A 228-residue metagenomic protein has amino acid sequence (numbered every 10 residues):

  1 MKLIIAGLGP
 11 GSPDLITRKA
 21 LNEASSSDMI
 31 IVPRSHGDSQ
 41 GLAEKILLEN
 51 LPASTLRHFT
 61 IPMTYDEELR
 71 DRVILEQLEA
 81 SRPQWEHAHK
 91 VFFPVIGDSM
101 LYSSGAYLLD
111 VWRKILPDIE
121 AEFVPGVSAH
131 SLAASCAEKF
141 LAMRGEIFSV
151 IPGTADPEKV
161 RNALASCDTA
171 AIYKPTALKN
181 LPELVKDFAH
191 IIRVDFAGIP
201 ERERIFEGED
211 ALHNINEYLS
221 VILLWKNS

Functional and structural regions predicted by a protein language model:
M1-P13, R18-L21, S25-E120, E201-L212 (+2 more regions): Class I S-adenosyl-L-methionine
K2-I5, A163-S228: A contiguous loop/helix-start segment that scaffolds small-molecule binding in enzyme catalytic cores
P10-G11, S35-D38, I61-P62, V127-S128 (+2 more regions): Short, acidic/turn-prone active-site loops that include or flank metal/cofactor- and phosphate-binding residues
N22-S26, W85-A88, R144, N162-C167 (+2 more regions): Flexible, charged surface loops at secondary-structure boundaries
V32, H58, F93-V95, F123-G126 (+3 more regions): General beta-strand structural signal in soluble alpha/beta enzymes
E79-H87, S103-W112, A137-R144, D168-N180 (+1 more regions): Short secondary-structure transition/capping segments
L101-A165, H213: Class I SAM-dependent methyltransferase SAM-binding "motif I" and its flanking Rossmann-like core
